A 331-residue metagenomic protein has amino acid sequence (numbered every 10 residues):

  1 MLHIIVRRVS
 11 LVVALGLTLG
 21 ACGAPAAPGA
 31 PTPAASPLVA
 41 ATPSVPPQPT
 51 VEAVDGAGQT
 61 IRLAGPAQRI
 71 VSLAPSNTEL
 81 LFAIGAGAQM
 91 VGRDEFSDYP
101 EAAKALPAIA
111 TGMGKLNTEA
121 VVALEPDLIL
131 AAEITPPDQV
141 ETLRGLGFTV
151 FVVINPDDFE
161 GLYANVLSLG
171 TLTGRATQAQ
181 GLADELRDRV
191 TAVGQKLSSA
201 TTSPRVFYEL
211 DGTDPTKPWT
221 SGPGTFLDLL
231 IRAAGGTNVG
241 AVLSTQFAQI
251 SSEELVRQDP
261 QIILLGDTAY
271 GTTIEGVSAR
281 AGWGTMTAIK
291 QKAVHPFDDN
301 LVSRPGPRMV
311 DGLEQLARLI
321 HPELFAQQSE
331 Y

Functional and structural regions predicted by a protein language model:
L2-A14, G20-T78, T177-E209, L319-Y331: Bacterial Sec-exported substrate-binding components of ABC uptake systems
G56-G58, I109-T118, P156, L243-S252: Short helix-initiation/N-cap motifs at beta->coil->alpha
T60, D138-D214, G240, K292-Y331: Extracytoplasmic substrate-binding proteins
A67, N117-I134, S251-T268: Proline-aspartate-enriched helix->loop->beta-strand connector
R69-L124, L128-E133, Q139, V239: A short, structured surface patch at a secondary-structure boundary
A74, E133-I134, L210, L243 (+2 more regions): Short secondary-structure boundary segments
T135-G145, I262-R280: A ligand-binding cleft/hinge motif common to bilobed small-molecule-binding domains
S221-F247, D267, P296: His/Asp/Glu-enriched short active-site or ligand-binding loop at hydrolase and phosphoryl-transfer sites
